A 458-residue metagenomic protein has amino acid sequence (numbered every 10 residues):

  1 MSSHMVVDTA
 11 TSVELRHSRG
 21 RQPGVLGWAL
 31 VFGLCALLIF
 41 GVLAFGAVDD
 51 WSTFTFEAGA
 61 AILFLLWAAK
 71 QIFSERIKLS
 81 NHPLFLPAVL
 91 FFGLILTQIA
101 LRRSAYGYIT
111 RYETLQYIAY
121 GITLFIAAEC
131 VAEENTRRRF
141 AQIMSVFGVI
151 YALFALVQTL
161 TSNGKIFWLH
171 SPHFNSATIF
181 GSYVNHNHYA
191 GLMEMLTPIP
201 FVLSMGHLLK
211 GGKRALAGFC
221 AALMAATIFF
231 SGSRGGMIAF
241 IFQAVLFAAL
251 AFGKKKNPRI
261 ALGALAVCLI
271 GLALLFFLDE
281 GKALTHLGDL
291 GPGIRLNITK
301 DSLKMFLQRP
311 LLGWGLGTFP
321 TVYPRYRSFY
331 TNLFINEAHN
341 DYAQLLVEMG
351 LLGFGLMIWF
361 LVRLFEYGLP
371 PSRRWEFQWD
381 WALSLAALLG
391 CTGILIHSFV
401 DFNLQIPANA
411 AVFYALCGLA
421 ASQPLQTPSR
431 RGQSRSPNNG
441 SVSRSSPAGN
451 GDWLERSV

Functional and structural regions predicted by a protein language model:
M1-V146, L203-G218, V245-C268, L290 (+2 more regions): Transmembrane signal-anchor hairpin modules in multi-pass inner-membrane enzymes, especially those that act on
V42-V48, L346-M349, L383-Y414: Membrane helix-loop boundary segments at the extracytoplasmic
A44-F56, V184-N187, G218-A248, L278-K282 (+2 more regions): Helix-loop-helix junctions and helix-breaking kinks within/between transmembrane helices of multi-pass membrane
F92-I99, I126, T136-P172, V184 (+1 more regions): Hydrophobic alpha-helical transmembrane segments
L153, Q158-S162, H170, A225-S231 (+4 more regions): A membrane-periplasm/extracellular boundary helix in multi-pass inner-membrane enzymes that assemble envelope glycans
G164-L203, G235, K304, N340-L345: Membrane-interface segments at transmembrane-helix junctions in multi-pass inner-membrane proteins
N185, L296-N336, Y342-L345, M349-L356: TM-adjacent membrane-interface loops and short helices in multi-pass inner/ER membrane proteins
L351-L385: Hydrophobic transmembrane alpha-helices and their immediate junctions
